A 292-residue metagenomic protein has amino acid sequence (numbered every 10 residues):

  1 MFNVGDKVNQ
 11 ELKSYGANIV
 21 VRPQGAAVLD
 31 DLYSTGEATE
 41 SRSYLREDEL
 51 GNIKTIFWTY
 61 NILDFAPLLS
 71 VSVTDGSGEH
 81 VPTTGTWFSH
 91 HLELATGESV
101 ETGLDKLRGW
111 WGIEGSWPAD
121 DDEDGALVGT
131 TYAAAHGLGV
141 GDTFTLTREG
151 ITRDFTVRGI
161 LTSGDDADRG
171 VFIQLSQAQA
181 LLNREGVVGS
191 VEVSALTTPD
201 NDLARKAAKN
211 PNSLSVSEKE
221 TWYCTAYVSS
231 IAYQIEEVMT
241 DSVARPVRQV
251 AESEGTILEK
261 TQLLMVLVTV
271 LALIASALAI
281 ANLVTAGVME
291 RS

Functional and structural regions predicted by a protein language model:
M1-V4, E254-S292: Hydrophobic alpha-helical transmembrane segments of multi-pass inner-membrane transport and secretion
F2-T84, Y233-V243: Hydrophobic, regular-secondary-structure patches
L12, R148-G150, E290: A generic beta-sheet turn/junction motif
A26-V28, S89-H90, V250: Active-site/binding-pocket entry motifs
A27-L32, F155, D200-A204: Short acidic/His/Gly/Ser-rich catalytic and metal-binding motifs that mark active-site loops of diverse hydrolases
T35-S43, T96-E101, N210, S217-T221: Acidic/polar short surface loop at catalytic or gating sites that assists cofactor/ion binding and chemistry
P67-L69, S77-S89, G97-A180, R184-V187 (+1 more regions): Hydrophobic secondary-structure segments that place a key small or acidic residue at a functional site
E149-T152, I160-L263: Mechanotransmission and gating elements of multispan inner-membrane complexes involved in transport and envelope
